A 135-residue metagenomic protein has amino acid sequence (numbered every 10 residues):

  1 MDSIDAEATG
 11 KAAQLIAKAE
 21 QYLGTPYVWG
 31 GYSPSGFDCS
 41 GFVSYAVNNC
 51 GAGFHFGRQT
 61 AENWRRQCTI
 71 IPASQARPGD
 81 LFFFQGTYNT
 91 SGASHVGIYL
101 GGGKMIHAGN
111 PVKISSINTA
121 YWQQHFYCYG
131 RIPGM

Functional and structural regions predicted by a protein language model:
M1-P26, S74, Q124-M135: Intrinsically disordered, low-complexity, Pro/Ser/Thr/Asn/Gly/Ala-rich spacer/linker segments adjacent to signal
A8, G36, G86: Charged, low-complexity surface patches
Q21-P78, F126: Catalytic cysteine-centered active-site loop
Y32, N110, G134: Residues that form or immediately flank small-molecule/cofactor binding pockets and catalytic motifs
F42, G97, Y129: Short hydrophobic/aromatic patches on the structural cores and recognition surfaces of FHA
A52-S115: ...with weaker cross-activation on analogous glycine-rich loops/strands in unrelated enzymes
N118-A120: Short, exposed beta-strand-loop hairpins at the edges of beta-sheets in extracellular/periplasmic proteins
